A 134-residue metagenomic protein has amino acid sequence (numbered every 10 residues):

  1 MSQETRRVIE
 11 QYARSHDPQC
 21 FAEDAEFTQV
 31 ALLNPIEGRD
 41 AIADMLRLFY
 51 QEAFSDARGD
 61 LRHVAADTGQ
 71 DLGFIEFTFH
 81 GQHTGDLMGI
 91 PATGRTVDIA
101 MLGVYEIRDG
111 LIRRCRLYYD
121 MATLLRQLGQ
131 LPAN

Functional and structural regions predicted by a protein language model:
M1-N134: C-terminal and inter-domain tail/linker signature
